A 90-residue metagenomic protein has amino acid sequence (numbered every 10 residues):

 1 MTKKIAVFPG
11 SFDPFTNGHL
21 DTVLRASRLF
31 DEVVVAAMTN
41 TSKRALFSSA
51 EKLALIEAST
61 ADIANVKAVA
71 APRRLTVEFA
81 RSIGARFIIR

Functional and structural regions predicted by a protein language model:
M1-R90: Nucleotidyltransferase catalytic core that binds NTPs
